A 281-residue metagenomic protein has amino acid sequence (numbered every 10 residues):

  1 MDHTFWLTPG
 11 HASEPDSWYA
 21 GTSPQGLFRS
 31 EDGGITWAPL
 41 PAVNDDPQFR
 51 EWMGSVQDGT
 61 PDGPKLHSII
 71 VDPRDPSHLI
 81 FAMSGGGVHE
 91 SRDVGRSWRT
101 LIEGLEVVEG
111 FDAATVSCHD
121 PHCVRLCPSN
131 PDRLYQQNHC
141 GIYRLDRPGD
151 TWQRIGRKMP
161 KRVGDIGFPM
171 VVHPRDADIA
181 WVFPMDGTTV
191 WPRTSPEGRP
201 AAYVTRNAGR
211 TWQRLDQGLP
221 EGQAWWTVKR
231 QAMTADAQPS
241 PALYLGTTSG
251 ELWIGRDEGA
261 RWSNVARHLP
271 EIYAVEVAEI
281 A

Functional and structural regions predicted by a protein language model:
M1-A281: Extracellular glycan-interacting surfaces
